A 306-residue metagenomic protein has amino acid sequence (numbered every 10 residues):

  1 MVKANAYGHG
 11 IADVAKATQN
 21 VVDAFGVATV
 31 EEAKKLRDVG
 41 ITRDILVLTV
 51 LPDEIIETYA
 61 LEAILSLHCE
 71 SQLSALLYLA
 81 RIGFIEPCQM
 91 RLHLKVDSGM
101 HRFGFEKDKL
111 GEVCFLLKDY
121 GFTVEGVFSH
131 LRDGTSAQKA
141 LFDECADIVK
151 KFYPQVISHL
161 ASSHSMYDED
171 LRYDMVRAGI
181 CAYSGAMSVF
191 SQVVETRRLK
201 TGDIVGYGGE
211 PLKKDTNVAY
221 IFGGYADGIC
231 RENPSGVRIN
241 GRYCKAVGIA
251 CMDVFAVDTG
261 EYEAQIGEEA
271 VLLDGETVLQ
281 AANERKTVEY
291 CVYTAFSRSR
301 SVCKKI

Functional and structural regions predicted by a protein language model:
M1-A63, H68-L77, E86: N-terminal active-site wall of soluble small-molecule enzyme domains
A4-I11, A15-A17, A60-L61, L73-R91 (+2 more regions): Active-site loop/helix belt of alpha/beta enzymes
E32, L51-D53, C69-S71, S136-I306: Active-site anion/phosphate-binding pocket segments in diverse small-molecule metabolic enzymes
I41, F122, R242: Short phosphate-binding/catalytic loops that engage adenosine nucleotides
